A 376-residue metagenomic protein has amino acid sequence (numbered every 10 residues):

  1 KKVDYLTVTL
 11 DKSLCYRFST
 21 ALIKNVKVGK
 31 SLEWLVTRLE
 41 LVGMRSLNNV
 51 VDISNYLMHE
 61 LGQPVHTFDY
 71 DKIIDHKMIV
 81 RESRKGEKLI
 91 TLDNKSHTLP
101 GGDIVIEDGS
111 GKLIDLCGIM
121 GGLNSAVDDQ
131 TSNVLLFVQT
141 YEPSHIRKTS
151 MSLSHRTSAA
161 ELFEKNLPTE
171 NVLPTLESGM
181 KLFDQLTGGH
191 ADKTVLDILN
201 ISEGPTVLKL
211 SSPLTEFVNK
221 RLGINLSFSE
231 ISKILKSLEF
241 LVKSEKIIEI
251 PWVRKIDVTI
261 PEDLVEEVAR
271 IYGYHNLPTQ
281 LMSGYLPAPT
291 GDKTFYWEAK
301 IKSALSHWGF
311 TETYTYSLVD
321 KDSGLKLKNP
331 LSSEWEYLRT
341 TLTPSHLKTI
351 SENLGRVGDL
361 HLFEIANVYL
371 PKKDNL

Functional and structural regions predicted by a protein language model:
K1-F18, I146, L264-G273: Conserved oxyanion/phosphate-binding beta-strand-loop segments in alpha/beta enzyme cores
K1-L10, T187-V218, L222-N225: Terminal amphipathic helices with adjacent charged low-complexity linkers/tails
K2, R17, S54, D75-H76 (+4 more regions): Short, conserved phosphate-binding/catalytic loop or strand-edge motifs used in phosphoryl-/nucleotidyl-transfer
Y5-V8, I106, L136, K246-I250 (+1 more regions): Generic recognition of long tandem-repeat/solenoid scaffolds
T9-C15, V207, F240-V242: Short, flexible, solvent-exposed loop/turn segments with mixed acidic/basic and small polar residues
I23-N55, E60, D69-I73, K77-I201 (+3 more regions): TRNA-recognition modules of translation machinery and tRNA-sensing kinases, especially anticodon-binding
S211-L370: Extended, well-folded interaction surfaces typified by the phenylalanyl-tRNA synthetase beta subunit core
